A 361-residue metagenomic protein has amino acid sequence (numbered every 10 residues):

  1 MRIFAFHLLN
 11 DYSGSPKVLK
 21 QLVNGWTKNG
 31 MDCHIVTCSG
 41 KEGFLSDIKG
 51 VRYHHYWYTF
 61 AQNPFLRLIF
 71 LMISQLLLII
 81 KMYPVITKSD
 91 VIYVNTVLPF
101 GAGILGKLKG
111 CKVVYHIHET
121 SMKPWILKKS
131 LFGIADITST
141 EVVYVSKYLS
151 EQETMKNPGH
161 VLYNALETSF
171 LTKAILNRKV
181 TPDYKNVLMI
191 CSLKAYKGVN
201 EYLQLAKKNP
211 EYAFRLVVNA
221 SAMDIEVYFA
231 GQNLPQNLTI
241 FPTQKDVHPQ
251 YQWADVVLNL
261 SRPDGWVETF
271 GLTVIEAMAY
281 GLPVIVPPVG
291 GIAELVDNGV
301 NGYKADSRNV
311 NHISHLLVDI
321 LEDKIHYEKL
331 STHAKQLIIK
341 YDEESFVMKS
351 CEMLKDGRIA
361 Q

Functional and structural regions predicted by a protein language model:
F4, K179-K197, L203-K207, R215 (+1 more regions): Conserved donor-binding/catalytic core segment of Leloir-type glycosyltransferases
G14-Q21, K194-K208, L272: A conserved mid-protein helix/loop that constitutes part of the nucleotide-sugar donor-binding site
G43, Q75, V91-K109, M122-W125: An aromatic- and histidine-rich active-site surface loop
I126, E151-Y184: Acidic anion/phosphate-binding donor-loop and adjacent secondary structure in glycosyltransferase catalytic cores
Q252-V267, L282-P283: Acidic donor-binding loop of glycosyltransferase active sites
S261-G271, I275, A293-E294: Nucleotide-sugar-dependent
P283-V286, V296: Short hydrophobic beta-strand element within catalytic cores of glycosyltransferases and related nucleotide-activated
N298-G299, Y303-V310, D319-K324, I339: Conserved acidic donor-binding segment of nucleotide-sugar-dependent glycosyltransferases
